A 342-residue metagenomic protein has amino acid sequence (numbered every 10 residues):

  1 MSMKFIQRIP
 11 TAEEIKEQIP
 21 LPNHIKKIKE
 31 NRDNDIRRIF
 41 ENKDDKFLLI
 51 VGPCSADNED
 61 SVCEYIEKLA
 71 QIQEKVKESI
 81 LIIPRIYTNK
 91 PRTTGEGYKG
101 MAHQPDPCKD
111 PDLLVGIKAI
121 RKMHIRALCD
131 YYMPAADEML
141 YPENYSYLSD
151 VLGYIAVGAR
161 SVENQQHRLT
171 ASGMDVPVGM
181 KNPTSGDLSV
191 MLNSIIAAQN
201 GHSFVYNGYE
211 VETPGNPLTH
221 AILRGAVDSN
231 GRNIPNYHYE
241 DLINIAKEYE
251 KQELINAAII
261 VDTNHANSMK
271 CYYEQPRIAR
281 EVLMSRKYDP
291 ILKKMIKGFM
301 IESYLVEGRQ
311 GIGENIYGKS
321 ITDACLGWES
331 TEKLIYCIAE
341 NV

Functional and structural regions predicted by a protein language model:
M1-K43: N- or domain-start disorder-to-order transition segments that initiate the globular core
I25-R38, I72-I83, N89, I120: N-terminal beta-rich core of secreted/periplasmic extracellular enzymes
F40-K43, A70-K77, R126-D130, T213 (+2 more regions): Acidic (Asp/Glu)-rich catalytic clusters
L48-S61, D323: Conserved phosphate/anionic-ligand binding catalytic regions in large, soluble enzymes, centered on
G52, V261, G327: Conserved, mostly hydrophobic/aromatic
C54-D57, N256, N264-K270: Short acidic, Gly/Ser-rich segments with clustered Asp/Glu that frequently serve as metal-coordination loops in enzyme
I66, S79-N244, H265-A266, K270 (+4 more regions): Active-site-facing alpha/beta catalytic cores
Y304-V342: Internal helix-turn-beta structural module
